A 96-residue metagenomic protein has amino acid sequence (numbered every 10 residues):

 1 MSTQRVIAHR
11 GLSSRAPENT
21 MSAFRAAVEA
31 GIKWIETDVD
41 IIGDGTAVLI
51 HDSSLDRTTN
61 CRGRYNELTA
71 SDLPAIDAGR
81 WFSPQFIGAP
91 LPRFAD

Functional and structural regions predicted by a protein language model:
M1-D96: Phosphate-group recognition and catalysis centered on beta-loop-alpha active-site segments
